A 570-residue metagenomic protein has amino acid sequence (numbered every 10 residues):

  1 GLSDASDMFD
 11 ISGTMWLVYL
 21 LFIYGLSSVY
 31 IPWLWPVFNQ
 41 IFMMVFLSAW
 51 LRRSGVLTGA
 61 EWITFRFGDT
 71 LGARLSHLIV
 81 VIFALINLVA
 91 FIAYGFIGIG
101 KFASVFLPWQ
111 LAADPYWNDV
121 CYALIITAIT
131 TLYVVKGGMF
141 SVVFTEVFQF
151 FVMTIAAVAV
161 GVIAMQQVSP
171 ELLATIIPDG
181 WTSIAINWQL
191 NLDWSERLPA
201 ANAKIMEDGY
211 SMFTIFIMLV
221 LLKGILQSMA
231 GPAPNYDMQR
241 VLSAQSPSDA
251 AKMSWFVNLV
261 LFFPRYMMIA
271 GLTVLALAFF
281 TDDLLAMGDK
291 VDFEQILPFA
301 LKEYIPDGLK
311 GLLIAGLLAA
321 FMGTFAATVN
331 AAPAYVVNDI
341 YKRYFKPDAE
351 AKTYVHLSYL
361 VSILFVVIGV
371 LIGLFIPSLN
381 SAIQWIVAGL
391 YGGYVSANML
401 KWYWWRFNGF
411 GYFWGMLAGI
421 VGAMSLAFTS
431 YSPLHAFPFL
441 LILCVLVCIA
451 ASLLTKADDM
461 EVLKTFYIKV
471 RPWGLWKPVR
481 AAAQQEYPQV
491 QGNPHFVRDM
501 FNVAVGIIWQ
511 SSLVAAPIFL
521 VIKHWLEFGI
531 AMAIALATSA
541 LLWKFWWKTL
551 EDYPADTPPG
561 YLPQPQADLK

Functional and structural regions predicted by a protein language model:
G1-K570: Membrane-embedded helix-loop-helix hairpins and adjacent transmembrane boundary segments in multi-pass transporters
